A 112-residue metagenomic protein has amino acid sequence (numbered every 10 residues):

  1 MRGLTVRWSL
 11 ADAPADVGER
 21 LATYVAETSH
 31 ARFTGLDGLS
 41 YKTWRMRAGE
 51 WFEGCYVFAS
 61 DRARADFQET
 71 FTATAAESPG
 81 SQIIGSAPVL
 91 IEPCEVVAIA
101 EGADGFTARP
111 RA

Functional and structural regions predicted by a protein language model:
M1-W51, D61-E69, S86-A112: Short S/T/G/P-rich N-terminal loop/turn motif that feeds into the first structured element of a domain
T74-Q82: A common structural junction motif
